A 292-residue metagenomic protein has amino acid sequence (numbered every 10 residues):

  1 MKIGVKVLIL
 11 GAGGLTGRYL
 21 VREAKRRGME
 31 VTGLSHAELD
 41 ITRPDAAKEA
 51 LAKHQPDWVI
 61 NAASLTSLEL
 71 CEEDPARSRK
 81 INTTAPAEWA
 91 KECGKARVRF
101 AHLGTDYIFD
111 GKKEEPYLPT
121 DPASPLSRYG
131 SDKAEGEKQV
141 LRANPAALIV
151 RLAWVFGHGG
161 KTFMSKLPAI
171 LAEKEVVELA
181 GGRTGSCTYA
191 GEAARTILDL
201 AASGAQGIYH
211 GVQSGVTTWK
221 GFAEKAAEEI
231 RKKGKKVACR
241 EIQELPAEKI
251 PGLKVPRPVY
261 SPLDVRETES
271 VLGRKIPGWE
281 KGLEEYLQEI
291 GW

Functional and structural regions predicted by a protein language model:
V5-R26: N-terminal Rossmann NAD(P)H-binding glycine-rich loop of SDR-like oxidoreductase domains
L10, D57-A62, H102, H210: Rossmann-fold scaffold of SDR-type NAD(P)-dependent oxidoreductases
K25, E30-E49: Adenosine-cofactor binding site in Rossmann-like domains, unifying the SAM/SAH pocket of S-adenosylmethionine-dependent
P44-T83: NAD(P)H-binding glycine-rich loop region in Rossmannoid oxidoreductase-like domains and their noncatalytic homologs
E73, K80, T84-E88, K95 (+2 more regions): Catalytic helix-loop patch of NAD(P)-dependent Rossmann-fold dehydrogenases
L141-E192, D199: NAD(P)-dependent short-chain dehydrogenase/reductase
T196, S203-K254: Mid/C-terminal beta-alpha module of Rossmann-like enzyme folds, strongest in SDR-family dehydrogenases/epimerases
T218-E224, L245-Y286, G291: Conserved C-terminal active-site "lid" loop/helix of NAD(P)H-dependent oxidoreductases that clamps the redox cofactor
